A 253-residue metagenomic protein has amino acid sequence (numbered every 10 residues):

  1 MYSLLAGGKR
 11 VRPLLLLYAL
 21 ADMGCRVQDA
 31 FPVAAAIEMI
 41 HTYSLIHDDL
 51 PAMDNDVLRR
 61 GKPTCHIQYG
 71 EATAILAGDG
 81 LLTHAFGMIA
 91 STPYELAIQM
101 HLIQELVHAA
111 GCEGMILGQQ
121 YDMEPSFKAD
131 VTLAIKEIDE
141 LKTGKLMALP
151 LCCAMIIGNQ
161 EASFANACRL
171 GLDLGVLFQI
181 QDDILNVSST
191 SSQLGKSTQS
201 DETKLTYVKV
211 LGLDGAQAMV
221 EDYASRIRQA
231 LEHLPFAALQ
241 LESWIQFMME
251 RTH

Functional and structural regions predicted by a protein language model:
M1-L231, F236-T252: Mg2+-dependent prenyl diphosphate-binding active-site environment of isoprenoid biosynthetic enzymes
